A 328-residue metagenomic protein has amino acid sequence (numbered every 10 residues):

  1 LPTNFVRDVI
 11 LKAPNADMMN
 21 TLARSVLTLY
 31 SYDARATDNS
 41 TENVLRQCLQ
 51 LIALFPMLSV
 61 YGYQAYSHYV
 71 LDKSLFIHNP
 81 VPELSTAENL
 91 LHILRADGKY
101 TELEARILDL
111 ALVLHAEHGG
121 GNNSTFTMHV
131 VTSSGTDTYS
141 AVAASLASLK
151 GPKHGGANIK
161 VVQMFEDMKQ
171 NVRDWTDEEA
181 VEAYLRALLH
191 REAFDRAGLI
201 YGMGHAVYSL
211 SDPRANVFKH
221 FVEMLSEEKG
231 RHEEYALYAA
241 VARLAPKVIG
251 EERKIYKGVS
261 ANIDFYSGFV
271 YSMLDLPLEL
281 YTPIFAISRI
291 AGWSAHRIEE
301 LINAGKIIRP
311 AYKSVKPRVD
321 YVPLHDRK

Functional and structural regions predicted by a protein language model:
L1-K328: Non-transmembrane, aqueous-exposed alpha-helical and coiled segments at domain scale
